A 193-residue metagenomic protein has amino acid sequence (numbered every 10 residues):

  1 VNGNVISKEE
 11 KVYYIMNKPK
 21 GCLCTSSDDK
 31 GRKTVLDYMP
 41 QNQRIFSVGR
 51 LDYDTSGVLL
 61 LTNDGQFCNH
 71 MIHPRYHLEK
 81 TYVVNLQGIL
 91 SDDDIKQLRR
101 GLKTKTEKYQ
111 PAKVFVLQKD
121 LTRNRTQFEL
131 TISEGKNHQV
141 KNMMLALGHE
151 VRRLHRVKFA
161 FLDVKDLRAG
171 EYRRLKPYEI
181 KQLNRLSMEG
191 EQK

Functional and structural regions predicted by a protein language model:
V1-K193: Basic, flexible Lys/Arg- and Gly-enriched helix-loop patches that mediate nucleic-acid binding at interfaces with rRNA
